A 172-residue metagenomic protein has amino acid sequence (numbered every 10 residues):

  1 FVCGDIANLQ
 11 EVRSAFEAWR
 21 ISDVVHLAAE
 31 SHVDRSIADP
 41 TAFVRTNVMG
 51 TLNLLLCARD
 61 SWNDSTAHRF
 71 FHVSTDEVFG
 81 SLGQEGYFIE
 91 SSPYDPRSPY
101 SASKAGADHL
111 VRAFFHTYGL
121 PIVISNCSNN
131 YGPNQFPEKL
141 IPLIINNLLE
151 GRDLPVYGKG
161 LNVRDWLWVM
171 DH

Functional and structural regions predicted by a protein language model:
F1-N130: N-terminal Rossmann-like NAD(P)+-binding domain of SDR-like oxidoreductases, especially those catalyzing
S22, D64, D153-L154, H172: A general structural signal for well-ordered secondary-structure junctions
L82-Y87, H109-D171: NAD(P)-dependent short-chain dehydrogenase/reductase
